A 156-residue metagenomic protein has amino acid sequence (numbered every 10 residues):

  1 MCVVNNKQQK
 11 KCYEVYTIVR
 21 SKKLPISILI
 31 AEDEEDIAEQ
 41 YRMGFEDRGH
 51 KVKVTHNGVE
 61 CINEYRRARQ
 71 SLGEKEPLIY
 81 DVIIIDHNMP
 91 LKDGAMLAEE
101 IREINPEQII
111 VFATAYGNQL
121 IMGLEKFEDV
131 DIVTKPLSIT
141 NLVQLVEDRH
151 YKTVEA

Functional and structural regions predicted by a protein language model:
E32: Conserved acidic carboxylate
E35-E60: Two-component/phosphorelay signaling modules centered on CheY-like receiver
V54-V82: Acidic, metal-coordinating helix/loop segments flanking the phosphotransfer/catalytic sites of two-component signaling
N57-E60, D93-L97: Acidic catalytic/metal-coordinating carboxylates
D86: Active-site residues of response regulator receiver
M89: Receiver (REC) domain active-site loop signature in two-component systems and cognate sites in sensor histidine kinases
A95-E107: Short amphipathic alpha-helix used as the core "switch/output" element in two-component signaling
